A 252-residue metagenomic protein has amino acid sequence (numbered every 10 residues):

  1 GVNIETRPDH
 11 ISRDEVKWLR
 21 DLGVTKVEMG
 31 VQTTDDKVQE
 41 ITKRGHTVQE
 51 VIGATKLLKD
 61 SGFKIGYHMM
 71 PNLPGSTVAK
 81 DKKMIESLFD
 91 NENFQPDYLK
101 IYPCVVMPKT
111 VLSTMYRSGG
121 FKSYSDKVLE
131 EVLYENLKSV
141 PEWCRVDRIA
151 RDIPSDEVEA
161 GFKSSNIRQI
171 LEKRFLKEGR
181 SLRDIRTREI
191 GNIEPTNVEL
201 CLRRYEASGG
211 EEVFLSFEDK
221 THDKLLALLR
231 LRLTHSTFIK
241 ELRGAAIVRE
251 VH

Functional and structural regions predicted by a protein language model:
G1-G66, M70-K127, E131: Conserved non-cysteine loop/helix-boundary elements of the Radical SAM core domain that shape
V31-Q32, E250-H252: Short loop/turn segments at strand-loop or loop-helix junctions that form parts of catalytic or ligand-binding pockets
L88, V132-L137, H235-I239: Intrinsically disordered, low-complexity boundary segments flanking structured domains
N91, S139, W143: Phosphate/oxyanion-binding loops and surfaces in catalytic or ligand/nucleic-acid-binding neighborhoods
I101, V111-S113, G120-V140, I149-K173: Polar, glycine-rich mid-to-C-terminal structural blocks that act as macromolecule-binding/assembly scaffolds
C144-A246, V251: Non-catalytic substrate-recognition and accessory regions of acyl/acetyltransferase enzymes
